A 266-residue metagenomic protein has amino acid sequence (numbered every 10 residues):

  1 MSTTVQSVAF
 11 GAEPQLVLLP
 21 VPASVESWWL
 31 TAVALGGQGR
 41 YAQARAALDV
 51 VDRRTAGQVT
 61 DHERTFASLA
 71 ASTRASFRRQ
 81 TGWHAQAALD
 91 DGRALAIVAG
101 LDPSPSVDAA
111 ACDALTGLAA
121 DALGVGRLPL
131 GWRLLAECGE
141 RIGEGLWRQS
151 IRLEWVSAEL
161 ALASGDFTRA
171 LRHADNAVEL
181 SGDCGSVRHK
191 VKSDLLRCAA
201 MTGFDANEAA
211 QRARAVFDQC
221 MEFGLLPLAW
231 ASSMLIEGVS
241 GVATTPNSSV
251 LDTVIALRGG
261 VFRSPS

Functional and structural regions predicted by a protein language model:
M1-A23, N207-S266: C-terminal non-catalytic interaction modules
M1-E13, P20, A47, R54 (+2 more regions): Long, contiguous interaction/recruitment modules in multidomain scaffold/adaptor proteins
T3, V25-Y41, F66-H84, A110-G126 (+3 more regions): Tandem amphipathic alpha-helical repeat scaffolds
P14-Q15, R45, D49-V59, G92-P103 (+4 more regions): Amphipathic alpha-helical segments of tetratricopeptide repeats
A23, L30, V59-F66, P103-A110 (+7 more regions): Structural signature of alpha-solenoid helical repeat junctions
R133-A200: Aromatic-anchored, glycine/proline-accented short structural segments that stabilize local strand-turns or short
A174, V178-S232: Glycine/small-residue-rich hydrophobic helix-like segments
